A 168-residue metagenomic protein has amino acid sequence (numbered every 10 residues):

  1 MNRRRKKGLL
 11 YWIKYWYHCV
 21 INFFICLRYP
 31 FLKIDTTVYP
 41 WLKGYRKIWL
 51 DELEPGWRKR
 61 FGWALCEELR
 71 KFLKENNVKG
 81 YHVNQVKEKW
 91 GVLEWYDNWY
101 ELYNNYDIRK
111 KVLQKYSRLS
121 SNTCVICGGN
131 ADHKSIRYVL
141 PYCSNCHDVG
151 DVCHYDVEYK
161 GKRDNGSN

Functional and structural regions predicted by a protein language model:
N2-R3, W12-Y17, R28-K111, K160-N168: Interaction interfaces in information-processing and related assembly proteins
K111-N122, H133-R137: Short, flexible, mixed-charge glycine/proline-rich loop motifs that serve as phosphate/nucleic-acid-contacting
C124-C127, C143: Short cysteine-rich clusters marking metal-coordination/redox-active sites
A131-H133, D151: Short functional micro-motifs and their immediate structural scaffolds
R137-V149: Cysteine-rich micro-motifs
D148-K162: Short metal-binding segments enriched for Cys and/or His
